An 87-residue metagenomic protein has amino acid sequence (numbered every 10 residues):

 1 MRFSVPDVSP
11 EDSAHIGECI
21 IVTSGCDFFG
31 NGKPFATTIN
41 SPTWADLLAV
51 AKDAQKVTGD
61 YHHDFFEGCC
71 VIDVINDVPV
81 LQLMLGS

Functional and structural regions predicted by a protein language model:
M1-T37: Eukaryote-biased recognition of intrinsically disordered, low-complexity regulatory segments
S24-C26, A51, L85-S87: Residues that form ligand- and interface-recognition hot spots within folded domains
N40-T58: Short amphipathic, charge-patterned alpha-helical segments
K52-V80, G86: Short loop-to-beta-strand transition segments
